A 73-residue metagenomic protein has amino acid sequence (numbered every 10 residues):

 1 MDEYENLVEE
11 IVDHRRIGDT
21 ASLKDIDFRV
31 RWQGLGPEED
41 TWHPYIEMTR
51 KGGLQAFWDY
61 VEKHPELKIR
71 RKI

Functional and structural regions predicted by a protein language model:
M1-I73: Long, charged, low-complexity intrinsically disordered regions
